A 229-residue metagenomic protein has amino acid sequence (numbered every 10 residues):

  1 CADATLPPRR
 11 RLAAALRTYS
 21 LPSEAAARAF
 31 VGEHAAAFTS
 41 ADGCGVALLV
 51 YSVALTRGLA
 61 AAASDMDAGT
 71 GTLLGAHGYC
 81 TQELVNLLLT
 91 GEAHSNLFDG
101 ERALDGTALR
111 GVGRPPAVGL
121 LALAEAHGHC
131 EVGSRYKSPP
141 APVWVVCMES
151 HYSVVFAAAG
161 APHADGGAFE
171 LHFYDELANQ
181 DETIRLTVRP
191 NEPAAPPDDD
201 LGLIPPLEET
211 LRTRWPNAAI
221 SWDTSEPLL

Functional and structural regions predicted by a protein language model:
C1-L229: Cysteine-dependent deubiquitinase/ubiquitin-like isopeptidase catalytic cores across multiple families
